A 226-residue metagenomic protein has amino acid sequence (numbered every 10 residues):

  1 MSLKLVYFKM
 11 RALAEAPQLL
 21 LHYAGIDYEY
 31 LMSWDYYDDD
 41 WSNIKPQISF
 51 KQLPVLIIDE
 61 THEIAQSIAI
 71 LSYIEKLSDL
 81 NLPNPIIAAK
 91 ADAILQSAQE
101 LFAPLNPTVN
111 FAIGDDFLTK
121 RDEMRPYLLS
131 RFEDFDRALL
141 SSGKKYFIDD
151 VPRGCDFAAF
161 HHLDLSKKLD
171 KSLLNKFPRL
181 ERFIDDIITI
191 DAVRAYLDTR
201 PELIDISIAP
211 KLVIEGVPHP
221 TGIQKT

Functional and structural regions predicted by a protein language model:
M1-L129, I214, G222-T226: GST-like domain detector, emphasizing the conserved glutathione-binding G-site in the N-terminal thioredoxin-like
F8, G154, R200-L203: Short, solvent-exposed turn/loop segments enriched in Gly/Ser/Thr/Pro and often Arg
Q18, Y23, K167-D170, N175 (+2 more regions): Hydrophobic alpha-helical segments
M32, D198-P201: Acidic carboxylate-rich catalytic motifs and surrounding loops in phosphoryl-/glycosyl-chemistry enzymes
S49, L173, Y196, V213-E215: Residue-level detector of alpha-helical hydrophobic segments embedded in or interacting with membranes
I86, I94-D198: GST-like fold's C-terminal all-alpha helical module
R200-T226: Acidic/histidine-enriched, glycine/proline-rich intrinsically disordered or flexible terminal extensions
